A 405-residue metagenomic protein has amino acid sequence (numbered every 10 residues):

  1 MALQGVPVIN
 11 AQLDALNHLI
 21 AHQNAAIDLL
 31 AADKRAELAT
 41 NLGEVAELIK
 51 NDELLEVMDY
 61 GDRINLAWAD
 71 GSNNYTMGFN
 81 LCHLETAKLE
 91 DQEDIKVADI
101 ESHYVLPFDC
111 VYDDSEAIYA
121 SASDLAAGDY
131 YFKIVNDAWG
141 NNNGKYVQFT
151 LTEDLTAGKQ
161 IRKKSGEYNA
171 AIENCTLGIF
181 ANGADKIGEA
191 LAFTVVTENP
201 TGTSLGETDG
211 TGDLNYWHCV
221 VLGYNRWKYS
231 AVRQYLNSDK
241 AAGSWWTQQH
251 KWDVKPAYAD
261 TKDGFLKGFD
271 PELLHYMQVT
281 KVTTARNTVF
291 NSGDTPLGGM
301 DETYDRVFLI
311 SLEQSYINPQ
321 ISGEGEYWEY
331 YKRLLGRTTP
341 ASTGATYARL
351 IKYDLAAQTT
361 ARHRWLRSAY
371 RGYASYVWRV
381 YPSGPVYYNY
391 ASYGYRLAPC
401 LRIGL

Functional and structural regions predicted by a protein language model:
M1-A21, G178: Short, low-complexity N-terminal tether/leader segments at secretion or assembly junctions of large, surface-exposed
A25-E116, D154-T156, S165-L405: Collagenous Gly-X-Y triple-helix signature in extracellular proteins
S115-G178: Extended, beta-strand-rich, solvent-exposed assembly scaffolds of outer structural proteins
